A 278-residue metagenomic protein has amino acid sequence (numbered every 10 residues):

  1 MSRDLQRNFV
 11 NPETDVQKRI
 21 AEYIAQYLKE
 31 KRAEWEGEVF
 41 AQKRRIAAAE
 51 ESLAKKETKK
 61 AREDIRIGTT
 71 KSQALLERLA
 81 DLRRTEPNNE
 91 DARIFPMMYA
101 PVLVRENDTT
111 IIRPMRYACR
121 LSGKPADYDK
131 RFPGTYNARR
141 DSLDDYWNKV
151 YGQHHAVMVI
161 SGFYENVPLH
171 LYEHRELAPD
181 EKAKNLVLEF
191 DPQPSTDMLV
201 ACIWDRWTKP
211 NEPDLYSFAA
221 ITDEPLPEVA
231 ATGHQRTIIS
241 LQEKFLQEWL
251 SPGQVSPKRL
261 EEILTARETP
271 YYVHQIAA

Functional and structural regions predicted by a protein language model:
M1-A278: Short linear sequence motif anchored by a di-proline
